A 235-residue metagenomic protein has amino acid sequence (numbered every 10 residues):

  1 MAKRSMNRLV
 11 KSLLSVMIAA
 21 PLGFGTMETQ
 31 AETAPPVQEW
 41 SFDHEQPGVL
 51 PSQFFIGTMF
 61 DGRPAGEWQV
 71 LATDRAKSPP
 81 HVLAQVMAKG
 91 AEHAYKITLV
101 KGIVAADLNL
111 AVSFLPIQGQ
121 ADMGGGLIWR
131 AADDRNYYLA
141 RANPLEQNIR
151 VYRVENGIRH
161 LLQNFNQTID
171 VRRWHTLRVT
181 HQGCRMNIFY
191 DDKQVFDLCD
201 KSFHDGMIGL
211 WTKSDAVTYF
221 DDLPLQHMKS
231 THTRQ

Functional and structural regions predicted by a protein language model:
A31-F60, D221-D222, T231-Q235: Extracellular carbohydrate-recognition regions
F42, L110-V112, R172-I188: Short tryptophan-centered beta-strand motifs in secreted/extracellular beta-sheet-rich domains of glycan-recognition
P47, P80, Q85-R150, E155: Secretory/extracellular carbohydrate-interaction modules and structurally similar beta-sandwich "look-alikes"
V49-A84: Extracellular glycan-recognition surfaces and repeat-rich motifs
Y95-I103, Q163-I169, G209-L210: Beta-strand-rich interaction surfaces with strong enrichment in secreted/lumenal proteins
L127, K201-T218, R234-Q235: Predominantly extracellular/luminal carbohydrate-interaction, adhesion, and secreted-enzyme modules that are
E155-T176: Short, aromatic/His-centered strand-loop micro-motif at the edge of beta-sheets
N166, F189-G209: Short, solvent-exposed beta-strand-to-loop segments that form ligand-recognition rims of beta-rich domains
